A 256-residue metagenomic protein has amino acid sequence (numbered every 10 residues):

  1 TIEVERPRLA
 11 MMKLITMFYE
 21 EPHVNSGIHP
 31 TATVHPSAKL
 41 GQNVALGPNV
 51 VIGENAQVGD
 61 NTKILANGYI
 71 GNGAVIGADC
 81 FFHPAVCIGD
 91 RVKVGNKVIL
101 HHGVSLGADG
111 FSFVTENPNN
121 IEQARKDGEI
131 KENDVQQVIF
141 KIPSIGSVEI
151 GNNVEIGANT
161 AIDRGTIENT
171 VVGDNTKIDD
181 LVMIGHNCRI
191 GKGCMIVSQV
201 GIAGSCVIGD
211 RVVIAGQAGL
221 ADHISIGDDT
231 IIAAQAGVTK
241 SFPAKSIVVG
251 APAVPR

Functional and structural regions predicted by a protein language model:
T1-P36: Short, basic phosphate-binding NTP loop
T16, D127-G128: Charged, low-complexity, helix-prone segments enriched in Lys/Glu/Asp/Gln
G27-P118, Q123, E129-V254: Structural signal for interior beta-strand "rungs" in well-ordered beta-sheet cores of soluble enzyme domains
